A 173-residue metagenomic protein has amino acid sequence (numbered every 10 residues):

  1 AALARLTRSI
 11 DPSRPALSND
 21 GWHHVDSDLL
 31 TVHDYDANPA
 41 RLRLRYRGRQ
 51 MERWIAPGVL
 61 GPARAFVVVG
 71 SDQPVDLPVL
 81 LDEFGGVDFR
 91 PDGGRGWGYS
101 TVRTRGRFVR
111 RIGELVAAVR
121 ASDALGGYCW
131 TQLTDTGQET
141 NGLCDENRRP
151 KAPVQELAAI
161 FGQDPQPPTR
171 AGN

Functional and structural regions predicted by a protein language model:
A1-R148, E156: Substrate-binding/catalytic cleft of secreted carbohydrate-active enzymes, primarily glycoside hydrolases
G142-G172: Catalytic cores of secreted or luminal carbohydrate-active enzymes
